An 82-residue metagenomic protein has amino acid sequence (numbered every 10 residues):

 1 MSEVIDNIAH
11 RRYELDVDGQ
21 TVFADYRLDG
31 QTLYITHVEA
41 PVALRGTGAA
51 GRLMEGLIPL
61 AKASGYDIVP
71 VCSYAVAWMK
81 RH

Functional and structural regions predicted by a protein language model:
M1-D6: Conserved N-terminal entry element of GNAT/NAT acetyltransferase domains
N7-A9, D29: Structural motif
R11-T21: Conserved beta-hairpin
Q20-F23, L33: Glycine-rich phosphate/pyrophosphate-binding loop shared by adenosine-nucleotide-utilizing enzymes
R27-T36, D67: A conserved beta-turn-beta hairpin within the catalytic core of GNAT-like acetyltransferases that forms part
V38-R45: A short, internal acetyl-CoA/4′-phosphopantetheine-binding micro-motif in the GNAT/acyltransferase core
G46-P59: Conserved acetyl-CoA-binding loop-helix of GNAT-fold acetyltransferases
P59-S73: Conserved GNAT acetyl-CoA-binding A-motif
